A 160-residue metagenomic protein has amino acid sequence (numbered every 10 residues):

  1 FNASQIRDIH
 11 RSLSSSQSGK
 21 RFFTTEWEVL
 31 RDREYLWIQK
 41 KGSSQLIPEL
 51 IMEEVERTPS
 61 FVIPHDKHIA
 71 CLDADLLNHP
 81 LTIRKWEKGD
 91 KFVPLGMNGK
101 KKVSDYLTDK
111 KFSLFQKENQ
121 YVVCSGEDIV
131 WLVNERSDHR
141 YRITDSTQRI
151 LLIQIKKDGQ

Functional and structural regions predicted by a protein language model:
F1-Q160: AMP-forming adenylation/ATP pyrophosphatase catalytic core
